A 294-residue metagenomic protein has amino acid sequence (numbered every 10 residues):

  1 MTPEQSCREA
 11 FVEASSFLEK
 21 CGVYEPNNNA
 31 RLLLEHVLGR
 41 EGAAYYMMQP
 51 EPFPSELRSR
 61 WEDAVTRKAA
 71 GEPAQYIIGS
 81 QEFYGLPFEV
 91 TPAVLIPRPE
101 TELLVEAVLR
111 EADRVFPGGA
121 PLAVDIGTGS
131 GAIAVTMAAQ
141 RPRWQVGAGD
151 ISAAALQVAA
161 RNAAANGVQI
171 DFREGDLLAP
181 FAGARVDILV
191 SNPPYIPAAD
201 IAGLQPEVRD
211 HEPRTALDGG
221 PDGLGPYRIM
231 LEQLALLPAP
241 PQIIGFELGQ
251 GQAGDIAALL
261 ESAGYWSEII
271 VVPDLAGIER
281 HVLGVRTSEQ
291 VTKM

Functional and structural regions predicted by a protein language model:
M1-L38, A43-Y46: Non-catalytic accessory regions of SAM-dependent methyltransferases
L18, A112, A163, L234 (+1 more regions): Conserved hydrophobic residues forming the short capping helix/wall of the S-adenosyl-L-methionine
L32-E111: Conserved AdoMet
L33, G71, T101, I133 (+5 more regions): Residue-level signal for inorganic ion chemistry
L103-G203: Conserved SAM/SAH cofactor-binding pocket of Class I
Y195-P226: Mobile active-site "lid"/loop adjacent to the S-adenosyl-L-methionine
P221-R286: Conserved Class I SAM-dependent methyltransferase catalytic core
S288-M294: Flexible, glycine-/basic-rich loop-and-beta segments that form/coincide with the SAM-dependent methyltransferase
